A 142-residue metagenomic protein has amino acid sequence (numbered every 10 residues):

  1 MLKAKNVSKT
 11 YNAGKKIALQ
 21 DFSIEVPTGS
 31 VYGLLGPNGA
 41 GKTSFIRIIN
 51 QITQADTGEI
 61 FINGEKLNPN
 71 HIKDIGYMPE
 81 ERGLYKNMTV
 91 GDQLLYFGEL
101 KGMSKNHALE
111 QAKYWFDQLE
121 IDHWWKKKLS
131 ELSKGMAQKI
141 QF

Functional and structural regions predicted by a protein language model:
M1-A4, S8-D21, T28: A short, flexible loop at the N-terminus of ABC-type nucleotide-binding domains that lies
G33, R47, A137-F142: ABC ATPase nucleotide-binding domain "signature" region
P37-G41: Walker A (P-loop) phosphate-binding loop of ABC-type ATPase nucleotide-binding domains
N50: Helix-to-loop junction immediately C-terminal to a conserved catalytic motif
G58-K73: Conserved ABC transporter NBD signature motif
L95, E99, H107-W124: Conserved ABC ATPase "signature" region
K128-G135: Conserved ABC ATPase signature
